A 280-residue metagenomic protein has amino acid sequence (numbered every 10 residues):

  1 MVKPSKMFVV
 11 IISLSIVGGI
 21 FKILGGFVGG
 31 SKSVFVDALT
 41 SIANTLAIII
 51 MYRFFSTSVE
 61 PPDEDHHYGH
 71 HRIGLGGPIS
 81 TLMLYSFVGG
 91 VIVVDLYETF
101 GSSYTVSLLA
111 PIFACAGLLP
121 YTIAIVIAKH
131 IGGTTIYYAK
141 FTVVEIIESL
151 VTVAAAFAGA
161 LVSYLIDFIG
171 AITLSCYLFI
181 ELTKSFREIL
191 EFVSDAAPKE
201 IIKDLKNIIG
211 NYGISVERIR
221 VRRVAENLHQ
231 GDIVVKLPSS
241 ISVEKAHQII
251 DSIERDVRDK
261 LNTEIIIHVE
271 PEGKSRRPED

Functional and structural regions predicted by a protein language model:
K3-V10, G18-F21, G29, S33-D280: Alpha-helical transmembrane segments and adjacent TM-loop junctions that form the membrane-embedded core of multi-pass
G26: Conserved, carboxylate-rich catalytic/transport cores that coordinate ions
